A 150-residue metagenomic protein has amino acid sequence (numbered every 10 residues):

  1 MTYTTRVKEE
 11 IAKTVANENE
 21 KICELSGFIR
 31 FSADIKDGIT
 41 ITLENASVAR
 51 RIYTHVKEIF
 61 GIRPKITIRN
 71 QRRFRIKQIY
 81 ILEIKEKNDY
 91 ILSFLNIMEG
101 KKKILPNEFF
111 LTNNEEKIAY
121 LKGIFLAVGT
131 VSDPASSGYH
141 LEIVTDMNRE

Functional and structural regions predicted by a protein language model:
M1-H55, I59, T67, Q71 (+1 more regions): Intein-associated homing endonuclease modules of the LAGLIDADG/DOD-type, together with closely related HINT-family
P64-I104: A generic, well-ordered mixed alpha/beta core segment in the N-terminal half of proteins
